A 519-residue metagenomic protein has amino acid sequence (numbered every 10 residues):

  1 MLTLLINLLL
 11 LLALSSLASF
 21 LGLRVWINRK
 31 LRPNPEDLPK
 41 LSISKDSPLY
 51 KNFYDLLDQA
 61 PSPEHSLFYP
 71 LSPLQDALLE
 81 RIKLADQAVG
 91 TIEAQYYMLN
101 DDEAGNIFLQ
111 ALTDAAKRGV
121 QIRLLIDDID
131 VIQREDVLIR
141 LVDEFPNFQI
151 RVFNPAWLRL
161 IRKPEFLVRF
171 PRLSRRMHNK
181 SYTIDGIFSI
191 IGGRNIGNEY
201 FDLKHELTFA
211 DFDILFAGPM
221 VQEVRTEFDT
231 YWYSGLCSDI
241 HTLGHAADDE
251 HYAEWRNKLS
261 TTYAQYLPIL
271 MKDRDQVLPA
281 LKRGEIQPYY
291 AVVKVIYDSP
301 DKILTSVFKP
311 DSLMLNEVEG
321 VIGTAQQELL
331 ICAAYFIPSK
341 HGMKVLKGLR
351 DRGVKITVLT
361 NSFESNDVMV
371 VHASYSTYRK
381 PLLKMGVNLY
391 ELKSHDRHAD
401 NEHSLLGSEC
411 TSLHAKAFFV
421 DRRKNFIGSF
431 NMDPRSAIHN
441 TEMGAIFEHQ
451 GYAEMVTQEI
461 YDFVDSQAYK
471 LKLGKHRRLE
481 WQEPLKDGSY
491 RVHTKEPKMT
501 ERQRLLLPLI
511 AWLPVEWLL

Functional and structural regions predicted by a protein language model:
L2-R175, I184-L519: Charged, low-complexity intrinsically disordered terminal segments
